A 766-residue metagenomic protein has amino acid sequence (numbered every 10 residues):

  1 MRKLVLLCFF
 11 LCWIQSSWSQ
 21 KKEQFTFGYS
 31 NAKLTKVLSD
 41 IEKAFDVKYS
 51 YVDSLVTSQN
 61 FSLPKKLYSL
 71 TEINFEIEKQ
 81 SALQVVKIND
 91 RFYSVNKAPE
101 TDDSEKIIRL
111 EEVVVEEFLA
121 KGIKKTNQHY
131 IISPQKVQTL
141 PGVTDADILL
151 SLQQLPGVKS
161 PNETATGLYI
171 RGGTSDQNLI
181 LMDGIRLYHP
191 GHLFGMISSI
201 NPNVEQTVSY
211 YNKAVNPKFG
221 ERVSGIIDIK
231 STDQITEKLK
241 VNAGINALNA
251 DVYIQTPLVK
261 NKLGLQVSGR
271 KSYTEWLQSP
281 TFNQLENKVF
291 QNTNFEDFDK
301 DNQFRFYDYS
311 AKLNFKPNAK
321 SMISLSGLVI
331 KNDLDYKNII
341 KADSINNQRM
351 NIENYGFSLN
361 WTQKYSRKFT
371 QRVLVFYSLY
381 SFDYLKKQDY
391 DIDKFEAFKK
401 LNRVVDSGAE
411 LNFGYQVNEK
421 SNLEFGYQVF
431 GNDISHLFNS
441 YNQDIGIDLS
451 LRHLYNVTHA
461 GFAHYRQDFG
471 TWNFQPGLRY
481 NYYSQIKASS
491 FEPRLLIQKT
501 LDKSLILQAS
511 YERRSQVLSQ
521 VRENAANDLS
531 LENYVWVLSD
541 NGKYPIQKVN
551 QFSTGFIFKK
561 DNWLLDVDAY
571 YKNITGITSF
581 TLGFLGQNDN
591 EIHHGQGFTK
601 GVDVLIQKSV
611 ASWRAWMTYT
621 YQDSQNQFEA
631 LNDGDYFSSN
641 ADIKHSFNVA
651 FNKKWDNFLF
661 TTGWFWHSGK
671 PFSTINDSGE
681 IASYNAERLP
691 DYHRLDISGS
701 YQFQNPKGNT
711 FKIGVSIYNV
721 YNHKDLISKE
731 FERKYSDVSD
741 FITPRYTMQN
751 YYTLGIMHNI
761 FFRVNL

Functional and structural regions predicted by a protein language model:
L38, E42-F45, S81, I88-P141 (+2 more regions): Short, acidic, small-residue-rich periplasmic hinge/interaction motif at the N-terminus of Gram-negative outer-membrane
E78, K124-D176, G184-P202, T207-V215 (+1 more regions): Periplasmic N-terminal accessory/gating domains of Gram-negative outer-membrane beta-barrel systems
L248-Y273, F290-D333, E353-Q371, V375-Y377 (+2 more regions): Transmembrane beta-barrel wall of Gram-negative outer-membrane proteins
T274-W276, P280, W666-N676, Y701-L766: C-terminal beta-signal and adjacent terminal beta-strands/loops of Gram-negative outer-membrane beta-barrel proteins
M322-Q371, L379-V405, R452: Flexible loop and strand-edge segments within Gram-negative outer membrane beta-barrel domains
S381-D383, F438-S440, S484, K503-F552 (+3 more regions): Surface-exposed extracellular loop regions of Gram-negative outer-membrane beta-barrel proteins, predominantly
D406-E410, S450-L454, T458-F462, P545 (+5 more regions): Outer membrane beta-barrel strand-and-loop segments of large Gram-negative receptors, especially TonB-dependent
D468, N473, Y570-N573, I592-I675: Gram-negative outer-membrane beta-barrel transporters
